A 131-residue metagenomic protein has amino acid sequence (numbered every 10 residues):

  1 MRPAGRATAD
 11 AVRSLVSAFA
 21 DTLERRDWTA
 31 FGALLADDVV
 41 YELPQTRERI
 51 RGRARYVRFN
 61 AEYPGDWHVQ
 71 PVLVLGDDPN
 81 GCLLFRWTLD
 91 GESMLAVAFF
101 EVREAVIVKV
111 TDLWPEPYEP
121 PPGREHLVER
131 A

Functional and structural regions predicted by a protein language model:
M1-T29, A33, H126-A131: Short, low-complexity N-terminal intrinsically disordered segments enriched in polar/charged residues
R2-A7, V57-A131: A beta-strand edge to alpha-helix "cap/lid" segment located at domain peripheries
V16, D27-W28, L43, F100-R103: Preference for short coil/turn "hinge" residues that link or interrupt alpha-helices
T22, Y41-E42, T88: Alpha-helix C-capping/helix-to-loop hinge sites
T29-D78: A solvent-exposed, acidic/Ser-Thr-rich amphipathic alpha-helical stretch
